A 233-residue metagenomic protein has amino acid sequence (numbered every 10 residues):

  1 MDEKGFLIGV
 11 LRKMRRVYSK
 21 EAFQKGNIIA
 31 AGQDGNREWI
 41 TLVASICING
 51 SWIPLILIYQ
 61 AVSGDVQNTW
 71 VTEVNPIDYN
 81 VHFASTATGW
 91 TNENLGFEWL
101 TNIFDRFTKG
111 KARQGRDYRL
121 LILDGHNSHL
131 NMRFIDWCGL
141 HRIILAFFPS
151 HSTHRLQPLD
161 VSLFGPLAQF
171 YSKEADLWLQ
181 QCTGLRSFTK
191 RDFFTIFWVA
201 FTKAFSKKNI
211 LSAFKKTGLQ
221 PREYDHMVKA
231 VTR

Functional and structural regions predicted by a protein language model:
M1-R233: RecA-like helicase/translocase P-loop NTPase motor core
